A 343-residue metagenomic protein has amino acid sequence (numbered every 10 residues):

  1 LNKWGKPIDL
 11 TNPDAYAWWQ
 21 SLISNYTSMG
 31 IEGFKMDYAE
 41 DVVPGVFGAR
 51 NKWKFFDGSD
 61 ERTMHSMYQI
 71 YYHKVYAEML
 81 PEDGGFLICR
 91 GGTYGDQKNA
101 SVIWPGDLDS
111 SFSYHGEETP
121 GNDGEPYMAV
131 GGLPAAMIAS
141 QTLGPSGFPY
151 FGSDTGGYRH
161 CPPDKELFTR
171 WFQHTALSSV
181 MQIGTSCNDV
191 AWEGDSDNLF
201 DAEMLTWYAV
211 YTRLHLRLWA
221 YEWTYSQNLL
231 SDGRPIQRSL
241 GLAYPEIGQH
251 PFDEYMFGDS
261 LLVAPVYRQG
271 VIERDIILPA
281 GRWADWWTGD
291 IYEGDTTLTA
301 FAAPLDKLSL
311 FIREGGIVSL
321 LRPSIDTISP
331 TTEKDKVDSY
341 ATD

Functional and structural regions predicted by a protein language model:
L1-E314, S319-R322, T342: Catalytic-domain carbohydrate-binding cleft regions of carbohydrate-active enzymes
V318-D343: Edge strands and adjacent loops of beta-rich recognition modules
